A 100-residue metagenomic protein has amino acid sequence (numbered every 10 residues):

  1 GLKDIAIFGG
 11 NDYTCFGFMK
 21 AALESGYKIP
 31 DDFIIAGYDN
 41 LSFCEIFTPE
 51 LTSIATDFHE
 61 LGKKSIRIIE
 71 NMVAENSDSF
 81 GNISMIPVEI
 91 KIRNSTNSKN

Functional and structural regions predicted by a protein language model:
G1-N100: Flexible loop/turn connectors
